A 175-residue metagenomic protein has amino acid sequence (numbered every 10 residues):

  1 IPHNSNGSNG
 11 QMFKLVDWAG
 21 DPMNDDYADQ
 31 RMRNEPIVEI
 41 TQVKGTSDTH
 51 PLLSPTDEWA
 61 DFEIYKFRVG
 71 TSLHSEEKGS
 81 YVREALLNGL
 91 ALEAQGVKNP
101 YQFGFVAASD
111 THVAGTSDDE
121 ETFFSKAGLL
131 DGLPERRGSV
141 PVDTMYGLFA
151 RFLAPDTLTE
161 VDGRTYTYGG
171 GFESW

Functional and structural regions predicted by a protein language model:
I1-W175: Extended, charged catalytic domains and RNA/DNA-binding interfaces, predominantly in divalent-metal-using enzymes
